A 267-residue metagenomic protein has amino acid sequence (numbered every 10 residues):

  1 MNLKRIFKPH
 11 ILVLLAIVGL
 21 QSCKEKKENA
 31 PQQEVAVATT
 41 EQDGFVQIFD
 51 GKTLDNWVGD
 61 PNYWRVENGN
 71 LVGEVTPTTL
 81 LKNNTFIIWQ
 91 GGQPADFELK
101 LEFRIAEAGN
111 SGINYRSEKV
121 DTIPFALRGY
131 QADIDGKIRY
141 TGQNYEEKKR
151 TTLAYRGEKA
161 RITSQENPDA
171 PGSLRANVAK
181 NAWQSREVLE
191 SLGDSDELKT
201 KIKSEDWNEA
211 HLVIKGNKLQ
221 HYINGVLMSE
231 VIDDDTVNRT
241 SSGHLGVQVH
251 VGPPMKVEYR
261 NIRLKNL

Functional and structural regions predicted by a protein language model:
M1-V35: Bacterial Sec-dependent N-terminal signal peptides
C23-L267: Carbohydrate-interacting regions of secretory-pathway proteins
